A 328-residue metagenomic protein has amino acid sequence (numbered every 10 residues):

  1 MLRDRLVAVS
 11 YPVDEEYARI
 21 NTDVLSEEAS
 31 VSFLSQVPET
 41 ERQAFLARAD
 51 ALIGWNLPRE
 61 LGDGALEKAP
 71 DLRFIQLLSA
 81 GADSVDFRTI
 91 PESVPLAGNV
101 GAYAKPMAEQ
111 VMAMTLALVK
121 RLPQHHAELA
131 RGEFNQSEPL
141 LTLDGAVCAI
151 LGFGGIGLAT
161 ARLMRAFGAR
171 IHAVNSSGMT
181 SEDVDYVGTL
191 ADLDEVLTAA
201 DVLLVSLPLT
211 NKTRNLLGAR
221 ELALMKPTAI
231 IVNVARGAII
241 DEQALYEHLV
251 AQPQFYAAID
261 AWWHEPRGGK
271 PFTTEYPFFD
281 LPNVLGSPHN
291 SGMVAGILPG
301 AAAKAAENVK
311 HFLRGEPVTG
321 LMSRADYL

Functional and structural regions predicted by a protein language model:
M1-P95, T198, G218: An N-terminal-biased, well-structured beta-alpha scaffold segment characteristic of Rossmann-like dinucleotide-binding
L52-G54, L77, L204-V205, N233 (+1 more regions): Redox-cofactor binding/interface segments in oxidoreductases and associated redox assembly factors
G64-D71, F87-P91, L222-P227, H248-P253 (+1 more regions): Short, conserved loop/helix-junction motifs that constitute active-site signature segments in enzyme catalytic cores
E92-V147, A173: Phosphate-binding beta-alpha-beta segment of Rossmann-like dinucleotide-binding domains, i.e., the NAD(P)
L96, T228, R236-L328: Rossmann-like dinucleotide-binding domain for NAD(H)/NADP(H)
V100, L141-R165: Glycine-rich adenosine-cofactor-binding loop
A166-R170: Conserved S-adenosyl-L-methionine
G178-T274: Rossmann-like adenosine-cofactor binding region
